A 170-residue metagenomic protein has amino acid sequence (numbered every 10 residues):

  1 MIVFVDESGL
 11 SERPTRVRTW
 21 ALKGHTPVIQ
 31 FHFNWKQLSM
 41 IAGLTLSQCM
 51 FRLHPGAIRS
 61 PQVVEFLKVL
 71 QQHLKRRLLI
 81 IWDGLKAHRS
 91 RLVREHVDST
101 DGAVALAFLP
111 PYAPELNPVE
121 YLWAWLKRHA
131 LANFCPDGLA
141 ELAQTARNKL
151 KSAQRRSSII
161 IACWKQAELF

Functional and structural regions predicted by a protein language model:
M1-K68, A162, A167-F170: Extended, low-complexity cationic-aromatic segments
I2, V119-F170: C-terminal anion-handling pockets and recognition modules
V17-W20, V93-V97, Y121-L122: Short, glycine/charged-enriched secondary-structure capping and boundary segments
W20-H25, D101-A105, W123-H129: Short glycine/proline- and charge-enriched loop/turn segments that cap or connect secondary-structure elements
T26-H32, D98-P118, F134: RNase H-like polynucleotidyl transferase catalytic core
S39, D83-G84, R91, A107-H129 (+1 more regions): RNase H-like two-metal-ion nuclease catalytic core shared by retroviral integrases and related mobile-element nucleases
G43-L44, H73, W125: Conserved catalytic core of Hanks-type protein kinase domains
S60-L106: RNase H-like DDE/DDD metal-dependent nuclease/strand-transfer catalytic core used by mobile genetic elements
